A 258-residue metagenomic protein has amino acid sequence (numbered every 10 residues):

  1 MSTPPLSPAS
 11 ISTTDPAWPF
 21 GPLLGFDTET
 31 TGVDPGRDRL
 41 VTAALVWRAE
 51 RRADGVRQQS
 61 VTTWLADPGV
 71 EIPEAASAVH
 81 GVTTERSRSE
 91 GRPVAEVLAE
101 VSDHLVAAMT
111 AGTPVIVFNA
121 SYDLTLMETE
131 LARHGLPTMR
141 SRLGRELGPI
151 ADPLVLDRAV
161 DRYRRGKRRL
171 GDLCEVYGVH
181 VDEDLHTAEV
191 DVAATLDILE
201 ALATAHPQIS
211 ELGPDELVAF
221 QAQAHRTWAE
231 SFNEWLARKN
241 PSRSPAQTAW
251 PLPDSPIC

Functional and structural regions predicted by a protein language model:
M1-V41, V46-S60, R88-C258: DEDD superfamily 3′-5′ metal-dependent exonuclease/proofreading module
V56-H80: Short, surface-exposed acidic-centric catalytic microdomains
V82-R88: Short glycine/proline- and acidic residue-enriched helix-loop micro-motifs that form flexible lids or anion-recognition
